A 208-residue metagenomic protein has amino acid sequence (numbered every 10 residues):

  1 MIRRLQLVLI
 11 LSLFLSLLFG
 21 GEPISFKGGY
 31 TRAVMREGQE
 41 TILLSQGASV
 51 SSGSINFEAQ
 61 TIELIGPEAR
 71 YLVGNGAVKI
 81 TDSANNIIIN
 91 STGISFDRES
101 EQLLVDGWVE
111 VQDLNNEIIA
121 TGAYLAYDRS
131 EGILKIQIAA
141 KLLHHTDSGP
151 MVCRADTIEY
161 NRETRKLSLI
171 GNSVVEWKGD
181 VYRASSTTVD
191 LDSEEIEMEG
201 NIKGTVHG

Functional and structural regions predicted by a protein language model:
M1-L9: Bacterial N-terminal signal peptides that target proteins for export
R3, L15-F19: Intrinsically disordered, low-complexity serine/threonine-rich segments
V8-S16: Bacterial N-terminal signal peptides
G20-G208: N-terminal amphipathic/hydrophobic interface segments
